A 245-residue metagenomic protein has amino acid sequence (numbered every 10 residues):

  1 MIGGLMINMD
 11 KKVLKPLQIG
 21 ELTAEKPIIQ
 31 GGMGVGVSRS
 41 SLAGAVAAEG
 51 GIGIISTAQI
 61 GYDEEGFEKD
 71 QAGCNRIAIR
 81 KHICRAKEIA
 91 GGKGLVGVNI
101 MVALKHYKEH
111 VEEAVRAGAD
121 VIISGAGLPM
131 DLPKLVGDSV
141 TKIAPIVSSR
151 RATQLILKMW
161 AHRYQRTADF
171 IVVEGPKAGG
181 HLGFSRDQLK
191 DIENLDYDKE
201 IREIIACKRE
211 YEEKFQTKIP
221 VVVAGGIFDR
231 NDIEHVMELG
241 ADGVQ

Functional and structural regions predicted by a protein language model:
M1, E113-A114, N231-D232: Short, charged low-complexity intrinsically disordered segments located at boundaries of structured domains
M1-I7: N-terminal amphipathic/basic-hydrophobic helices that include classical n-h-c signal peptides and signal-anchor
I7-F215: Active-site entrance/lid segments in N-terminal catalytic domains of soluble metabolic enzymes
I29, V172, V222-V223, Q245: Structured core elements
A178, I227-R230: Short, catalytically relevant binding-site loops at active-site mouths
I201, R230-I233: A general structural signal for well-ordered alpha-helical packing
P220-F228: Glycine-rich beta-strand-to-loop/alpha-helix junction loops that act as flexible
E234-Q245: A compact, surface-exposed functional segment
